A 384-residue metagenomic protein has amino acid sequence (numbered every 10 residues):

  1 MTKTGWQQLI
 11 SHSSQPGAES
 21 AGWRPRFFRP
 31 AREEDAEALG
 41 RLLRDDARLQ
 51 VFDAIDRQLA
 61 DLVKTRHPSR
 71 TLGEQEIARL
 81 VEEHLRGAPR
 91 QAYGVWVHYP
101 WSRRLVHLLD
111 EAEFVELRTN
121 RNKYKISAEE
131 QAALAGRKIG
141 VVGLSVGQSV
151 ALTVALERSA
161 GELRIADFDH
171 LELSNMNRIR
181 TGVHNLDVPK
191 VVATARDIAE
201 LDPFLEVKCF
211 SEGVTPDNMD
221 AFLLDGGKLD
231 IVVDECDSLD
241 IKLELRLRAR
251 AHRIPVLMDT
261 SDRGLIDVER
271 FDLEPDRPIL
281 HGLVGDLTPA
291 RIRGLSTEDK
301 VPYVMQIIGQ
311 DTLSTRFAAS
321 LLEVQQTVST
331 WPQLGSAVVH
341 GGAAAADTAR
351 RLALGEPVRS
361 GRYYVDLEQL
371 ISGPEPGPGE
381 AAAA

Functional and structural regions predicted by a protein language model:
T2-L80, K228-S336, D366-A384: E1/E1-like adenylate-forming module used to activate ubiquitin-like modifiers and sulfur-carrier proteins
A54-E116: Eukaryotic acidic, serine/proline-rich intrinsically disordered low-complexity regions that function as flexible
L105-K138: A short, basic/flexible loop-to-alpha-helix module at the beginning of a structural domain
E130-E172, A346: Glycine-rich adenosine-cofactor-binding loop
I165-D202: Glycine-rich phosphate-binding loop and adjoining beta1-alpha1-beta2 segment of Rossmann-like nucleotide-binding folds
R196-M219: S-adenosyl-L-methionine
D217-G227: Short amphipathic alpha-helix with an adjacent loop that forms part of the alpha/beta core around
P275, H340-P357: Oxidoreductase and adenylate-handling cofactor-binding alpha/beta cores
